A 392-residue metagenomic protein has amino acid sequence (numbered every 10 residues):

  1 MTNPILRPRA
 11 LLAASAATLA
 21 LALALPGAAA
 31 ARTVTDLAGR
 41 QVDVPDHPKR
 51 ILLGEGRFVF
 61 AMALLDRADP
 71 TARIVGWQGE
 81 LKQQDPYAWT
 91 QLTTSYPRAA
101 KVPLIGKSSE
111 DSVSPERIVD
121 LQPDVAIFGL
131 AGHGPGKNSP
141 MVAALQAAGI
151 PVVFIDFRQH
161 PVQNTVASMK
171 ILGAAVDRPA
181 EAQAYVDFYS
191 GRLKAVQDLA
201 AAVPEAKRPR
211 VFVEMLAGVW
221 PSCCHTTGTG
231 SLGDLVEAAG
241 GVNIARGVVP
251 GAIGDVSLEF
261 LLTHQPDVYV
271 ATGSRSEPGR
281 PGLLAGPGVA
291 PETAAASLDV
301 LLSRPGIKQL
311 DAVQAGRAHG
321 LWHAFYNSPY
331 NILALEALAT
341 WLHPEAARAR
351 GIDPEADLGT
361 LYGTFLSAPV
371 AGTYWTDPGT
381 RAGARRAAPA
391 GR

Functional and structural regions predicted by a protein language model:
N3-L12: Twin-arginine (Tat) signal peptide motif
A13-A24: Bacterial N-terminal signal peptides
L25-L64, A180-E214, A347-R392: Bacterial Sec-exported substrate-binding components of ABC uptake systems
L37, V102-S114, V249-L258: Short helix-initiation/N-cap motifs at beta->coil->alpha
V59-D120, V125, G129-G134: A short, structured surface patch at a secondary-structure boundary
W77-A88, L130-P140, I155-S168, P204-D234: Extracytoplasmic ligand-binding site segments that recognize negatively charged/polar headgroups
G106, H160-A174, P278-R392: Structured C-terminal subdomain patch of bacterial secreted/periplasmic proteins
C224-G251: Alpha-helical, coiled-coil/dimerization segments enriched in small aliphatic residues
